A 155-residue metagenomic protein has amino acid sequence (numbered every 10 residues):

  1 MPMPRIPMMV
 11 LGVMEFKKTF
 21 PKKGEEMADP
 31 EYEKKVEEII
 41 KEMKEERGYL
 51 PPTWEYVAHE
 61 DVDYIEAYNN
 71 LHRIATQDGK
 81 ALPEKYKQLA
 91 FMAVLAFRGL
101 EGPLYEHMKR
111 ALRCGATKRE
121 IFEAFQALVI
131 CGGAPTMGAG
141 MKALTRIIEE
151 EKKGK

Functional and structural regions predicted by a protein language model:
P2-Y86, A139-K155: Acidic, glycine/proline-rich low-complexity segments that act as flexible tails and inter-domain linkers
M3-P4, E15, M92, E120-E123: Generic signature of intrinsically disordered, low-complexity, basic-rich segments and short cationic peptides
Y68-H72, L89-A96, A124-C131, G140: Short alpha-helical scaffolding segments that buttress acidic/His motifs in well-ordered protein cores
P83-L89, K118-A124: Alpha-helical scaffolds flanking conserved acidic
A96-F122: Mid-chain, well-packed structural core segment of small domains
